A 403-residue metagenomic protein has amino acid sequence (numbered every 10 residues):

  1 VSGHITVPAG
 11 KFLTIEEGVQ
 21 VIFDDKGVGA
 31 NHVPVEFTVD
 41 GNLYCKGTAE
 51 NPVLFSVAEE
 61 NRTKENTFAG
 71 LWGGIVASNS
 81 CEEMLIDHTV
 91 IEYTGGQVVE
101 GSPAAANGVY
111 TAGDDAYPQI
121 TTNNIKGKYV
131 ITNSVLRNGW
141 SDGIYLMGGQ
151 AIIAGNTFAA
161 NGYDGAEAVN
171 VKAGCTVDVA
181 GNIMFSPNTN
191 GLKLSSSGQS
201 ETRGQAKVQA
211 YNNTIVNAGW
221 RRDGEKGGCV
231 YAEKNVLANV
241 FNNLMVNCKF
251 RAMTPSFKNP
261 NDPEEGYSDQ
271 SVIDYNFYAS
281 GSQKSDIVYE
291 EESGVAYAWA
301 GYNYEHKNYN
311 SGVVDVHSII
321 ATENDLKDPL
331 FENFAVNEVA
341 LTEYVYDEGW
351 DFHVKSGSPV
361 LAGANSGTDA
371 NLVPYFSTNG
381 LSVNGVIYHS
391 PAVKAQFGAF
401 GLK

Functional and structural regions predicted by a protein language model:
V1-P8, F12-E16, D24-G41, T48 (+1 more regions): Extracellular beta-rich repeat passengers
